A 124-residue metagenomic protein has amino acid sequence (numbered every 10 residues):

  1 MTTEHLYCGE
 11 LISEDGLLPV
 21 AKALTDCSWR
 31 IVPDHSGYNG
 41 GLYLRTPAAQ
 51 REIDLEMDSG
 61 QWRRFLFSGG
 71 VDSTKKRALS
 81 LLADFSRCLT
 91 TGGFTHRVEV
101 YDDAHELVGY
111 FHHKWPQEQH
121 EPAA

Functional and structural regions predicted by a protein language model:
M1-L6, G60-R64, L82, T91-G93: A general secondary-structure signal for short beta-strands and their flanking turns/coil in non-transmembrane regions
M1-W29, E121-A124: Short, extreme N-terminal segment that most often corresponds to the first beta-strand
H5, G69-D72, K114-W115: A short, structure-level motif marking secondary-structure boundaries and short turns
G9-L11, L44-T46, H112, P116-Q117: Short beta-strand element of the conserved SAM-dependent methyltransferase core
E10, S68, E99: Residues in well-ordered beta-strands of folded domains
S13-G16, R77-L81: Short amphipathic alpha-helical segments
R30-K76: Short, intrinsically disordered low-complexity segments
S80-A124: Acidic, proline/glycine-rich low-complexity IDRs
